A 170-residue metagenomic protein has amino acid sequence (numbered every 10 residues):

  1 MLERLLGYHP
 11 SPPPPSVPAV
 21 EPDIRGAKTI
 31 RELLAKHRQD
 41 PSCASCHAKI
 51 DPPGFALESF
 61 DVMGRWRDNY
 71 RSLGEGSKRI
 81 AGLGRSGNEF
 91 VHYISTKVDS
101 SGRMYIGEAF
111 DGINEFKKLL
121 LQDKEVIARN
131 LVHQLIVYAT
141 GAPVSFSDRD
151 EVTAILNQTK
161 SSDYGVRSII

Functional and structural regions predicted by a protein language model:
L2-E125, R129-V137, R149-S162, V166 (+1 more regions): Active-site substrate-binding loop specific to GH73 endo-beta-N-acetylglucosaminidase modules in bacterial autolysins
A139-P143: Core structural elements
